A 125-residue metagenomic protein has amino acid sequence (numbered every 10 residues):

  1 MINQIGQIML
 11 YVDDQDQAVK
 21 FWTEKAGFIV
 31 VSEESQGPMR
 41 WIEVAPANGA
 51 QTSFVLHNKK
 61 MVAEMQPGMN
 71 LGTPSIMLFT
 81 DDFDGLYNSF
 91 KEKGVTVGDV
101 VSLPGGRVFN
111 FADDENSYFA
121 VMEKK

Functional and structural regions predicted by a protein language model:
M1-N3, M9-L10, S32, R40 (+2 more regions): Vicinal oxygen chelate
I2, M9-Q51, E92: Core segments of cupin and vicinal oxygen chelate
D14, D82, D113: Acidic di-acidic motifs
I29-N70, Y118-K124: Conserved short beta-strand elements that form part of the metal-binding/catalytic scaffold of enzyme active sites
K59, L71-T73, K93-V95: Short intrinsically disordered coil segments
E64-G68, L86, E92: A short alpha-helix capping/helix-coil boundary motif
M69-Y87: Mid-chain, well-packed structural core segment of small domains
